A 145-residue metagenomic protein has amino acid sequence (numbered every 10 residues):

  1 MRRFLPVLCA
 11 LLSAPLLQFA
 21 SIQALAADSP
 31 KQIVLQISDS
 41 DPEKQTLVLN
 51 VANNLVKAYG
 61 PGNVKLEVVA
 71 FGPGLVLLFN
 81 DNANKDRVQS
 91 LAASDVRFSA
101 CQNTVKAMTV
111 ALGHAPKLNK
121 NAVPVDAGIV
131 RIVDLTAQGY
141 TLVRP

Functional and structural regions predicted by a protein language model:
M1-F4: Positively charged n-region of N-terminal signal peptides that target proteins for export
V7-A20: Bacterial N-terminal signal peptides
I22-P145: Secreted/extracellular ectodomain signature
